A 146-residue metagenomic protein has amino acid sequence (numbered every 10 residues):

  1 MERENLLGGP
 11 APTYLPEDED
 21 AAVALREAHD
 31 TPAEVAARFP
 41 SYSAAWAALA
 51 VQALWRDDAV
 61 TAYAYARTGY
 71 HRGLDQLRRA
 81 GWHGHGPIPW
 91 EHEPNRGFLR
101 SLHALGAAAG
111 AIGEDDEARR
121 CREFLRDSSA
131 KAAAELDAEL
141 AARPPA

Functional and structural regions predicted by a protein language model:
M1-H83, G110-A146: N-terminal alpha-helical interaction modules that lie
E34-R38, P89-P94: Solvent-exposed loop and edge beta-strand segments that line ligand/cofactor-binding and catalytic clefts
S43, H92-N95, L99: Start-of-helix signal in alpha-solenoid helical-repeat scaffolds, especially tetratricopeptide repeats
W82-W90: Short linear capping/connector segments at secondary-structure termini
G97-H103, E114-D115: Acyl-donor binding region in acyl/amide transferases
